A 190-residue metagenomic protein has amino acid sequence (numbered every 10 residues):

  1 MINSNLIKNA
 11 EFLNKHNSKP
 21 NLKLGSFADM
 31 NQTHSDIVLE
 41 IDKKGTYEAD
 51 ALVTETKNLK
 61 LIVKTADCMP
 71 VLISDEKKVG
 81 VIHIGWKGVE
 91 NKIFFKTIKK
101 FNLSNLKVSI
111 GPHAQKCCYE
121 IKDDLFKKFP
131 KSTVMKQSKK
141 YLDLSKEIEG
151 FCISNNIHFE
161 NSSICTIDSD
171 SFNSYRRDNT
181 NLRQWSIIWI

Functional and structural regions predicted by a protein language model:
M1-I190: Active-site microenvironment for binding and transforming phosphate-containing groups
